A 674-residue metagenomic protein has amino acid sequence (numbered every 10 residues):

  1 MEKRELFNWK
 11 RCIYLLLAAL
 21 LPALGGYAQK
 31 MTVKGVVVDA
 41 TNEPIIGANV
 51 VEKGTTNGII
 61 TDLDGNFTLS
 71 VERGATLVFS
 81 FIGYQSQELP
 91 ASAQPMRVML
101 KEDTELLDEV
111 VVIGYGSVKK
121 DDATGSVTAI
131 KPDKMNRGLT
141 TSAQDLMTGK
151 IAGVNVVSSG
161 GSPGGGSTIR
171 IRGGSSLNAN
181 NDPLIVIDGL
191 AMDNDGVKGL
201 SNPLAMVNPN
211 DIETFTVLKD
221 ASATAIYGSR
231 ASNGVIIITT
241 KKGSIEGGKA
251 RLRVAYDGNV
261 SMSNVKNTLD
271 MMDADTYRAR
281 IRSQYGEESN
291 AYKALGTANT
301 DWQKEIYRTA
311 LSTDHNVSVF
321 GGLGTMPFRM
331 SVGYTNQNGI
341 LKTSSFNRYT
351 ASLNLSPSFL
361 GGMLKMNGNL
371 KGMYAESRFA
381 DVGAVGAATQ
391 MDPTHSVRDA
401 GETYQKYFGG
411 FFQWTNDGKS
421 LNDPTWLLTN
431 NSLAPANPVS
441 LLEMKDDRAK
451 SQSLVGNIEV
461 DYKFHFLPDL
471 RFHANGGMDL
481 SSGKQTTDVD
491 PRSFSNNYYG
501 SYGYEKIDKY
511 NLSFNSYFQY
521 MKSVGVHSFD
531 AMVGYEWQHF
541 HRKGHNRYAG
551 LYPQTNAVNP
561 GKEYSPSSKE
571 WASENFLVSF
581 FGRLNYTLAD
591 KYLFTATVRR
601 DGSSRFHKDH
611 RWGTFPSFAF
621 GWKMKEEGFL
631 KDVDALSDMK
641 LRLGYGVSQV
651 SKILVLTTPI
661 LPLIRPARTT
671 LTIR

Functional and structural regions predicted by a protein language model:
M1-M373, W426-L428, V455-G456: Short, small/polar-rich motifs associated with maturation and membrane association, primarily at protein termini
T140, S312, L323-G324, L360-G362 (+5 more regions): Outer-membrane beta-barrel channels and translocator barrels
I169, I236, V317, L353 (+6 more regions): Membrane-embedded beta-strands of outer-membrane beta-barrel proteins, especially the hydrophobic/small aromatic
V186, R599, G644: Generic enzyme active-site microenvironment
I212, A351-L353, A474, F514-S516 (+5 more regions): Extended, hydrophobic alpha-helical segments in both membrane/secreted and soluble proteins
I245-N299, I340-L341, T350, N354-V455 (+3 more regions): Surface-exposed loop/interface segments of Gram-negative outer-membrane beta-barrel transport/assembly proteins
G324-F328, S482-Q485, D590: Short coil-to-beta-strand
K608-W612: Short glycine/threonine-rich loop-to-helix capping motif typified by GTGT followed within a few residues by an Asp-Pro
